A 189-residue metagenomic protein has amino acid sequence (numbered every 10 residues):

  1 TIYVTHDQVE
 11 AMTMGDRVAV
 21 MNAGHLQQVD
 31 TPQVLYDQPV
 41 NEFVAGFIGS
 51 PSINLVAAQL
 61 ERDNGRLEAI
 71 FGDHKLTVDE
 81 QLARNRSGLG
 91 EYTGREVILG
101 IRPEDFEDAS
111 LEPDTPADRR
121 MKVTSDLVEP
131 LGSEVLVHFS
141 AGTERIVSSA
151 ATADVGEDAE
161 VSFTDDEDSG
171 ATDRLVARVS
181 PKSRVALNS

Functional and structural regions predicted by a protein language model:
T1-I2: Hydrophobic/aliphatic anchor position in the core parallel beta-sheet of P-loop NTPase nucleotide-binding domains
T5-L76, L82: Internal alpha/beta loop-helix hairpins
D63-S189: Non-catalytic connector elements of ABC transporters
